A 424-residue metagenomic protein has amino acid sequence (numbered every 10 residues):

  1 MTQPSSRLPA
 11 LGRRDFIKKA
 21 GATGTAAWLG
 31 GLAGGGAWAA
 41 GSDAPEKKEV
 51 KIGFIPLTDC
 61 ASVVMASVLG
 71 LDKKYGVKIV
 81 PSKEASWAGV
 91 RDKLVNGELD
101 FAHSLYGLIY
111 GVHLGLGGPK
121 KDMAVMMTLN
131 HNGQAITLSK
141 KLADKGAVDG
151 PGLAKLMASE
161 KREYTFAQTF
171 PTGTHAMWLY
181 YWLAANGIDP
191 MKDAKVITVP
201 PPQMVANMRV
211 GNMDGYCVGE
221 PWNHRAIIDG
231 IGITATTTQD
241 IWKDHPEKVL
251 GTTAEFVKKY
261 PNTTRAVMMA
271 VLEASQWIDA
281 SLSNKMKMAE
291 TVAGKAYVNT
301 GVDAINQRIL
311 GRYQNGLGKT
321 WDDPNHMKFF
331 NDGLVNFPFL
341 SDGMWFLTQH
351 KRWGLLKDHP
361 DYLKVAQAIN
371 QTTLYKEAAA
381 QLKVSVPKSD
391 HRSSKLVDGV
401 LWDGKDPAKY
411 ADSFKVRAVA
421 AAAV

Functional and structural regions predicted by a protein language model:
M1-D15: N-terminal secretory signal peptides
R13-G30: N-terminal export leaders
A40-T198, N207-I227, I231-D244, K395-D412: Short, glycine-/small- and polar/acidic-enriched structural segments that line small-molecule recognition paths
I136-T137, V249-T252, F256-V257: Short glycine- and hydrophobic/aromatic-rich loop-to-beta-strand nucleating segment in the catalytic cores
K259-T373: Secondary-structure end/capping motifs
M344-V424: Conserved C-terminal helix/tail region of periplasmic/extracytoplasmic solute-binding proteins
